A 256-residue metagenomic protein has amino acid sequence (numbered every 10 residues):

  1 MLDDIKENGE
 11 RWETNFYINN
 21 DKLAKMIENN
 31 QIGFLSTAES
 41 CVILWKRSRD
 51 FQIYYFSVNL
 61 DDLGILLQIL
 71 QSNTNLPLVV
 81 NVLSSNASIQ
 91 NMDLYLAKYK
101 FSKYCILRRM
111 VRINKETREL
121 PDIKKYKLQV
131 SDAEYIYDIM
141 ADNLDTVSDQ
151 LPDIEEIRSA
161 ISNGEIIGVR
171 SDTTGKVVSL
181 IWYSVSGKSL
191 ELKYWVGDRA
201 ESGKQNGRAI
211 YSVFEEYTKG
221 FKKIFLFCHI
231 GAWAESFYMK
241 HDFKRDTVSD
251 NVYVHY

Functional and structural regions predicted by a protein language model:
M1-D21, L107, T117-D149: Short amphipathic alpha-helix that is part of the acyltransferase structural core
E10-F34, T146-T173: Active-site rim helix/loop that mediates acceptor-substrate recognition in acyltransferases
Y17-T74, V178-R199: Conserved donor-binding loop and adjoining core beta-sheet/short helix segment in diverse acyl/aminoacyl transferases
V58-D122, K244-V254: Acyl-donor-binding surface of acyltransferase catalytic domains
L60-N73, G197, G203-Y217, S236-K240: Conserved acetyl-CoA-binding loop-helix of GNAT-fold acetyltransferases
V80-L83, L192, I224-C228: Conserved hydrophobic beta-strand within the GNAT/NAT acetyltransferase core sheet that lines the active-site cleft
N163-K219: Glycine/small-residue-rich hydrophobic helix-like segments
F221-L226, I230-Y256: C-terminal structured domain segments across diverse proteins
